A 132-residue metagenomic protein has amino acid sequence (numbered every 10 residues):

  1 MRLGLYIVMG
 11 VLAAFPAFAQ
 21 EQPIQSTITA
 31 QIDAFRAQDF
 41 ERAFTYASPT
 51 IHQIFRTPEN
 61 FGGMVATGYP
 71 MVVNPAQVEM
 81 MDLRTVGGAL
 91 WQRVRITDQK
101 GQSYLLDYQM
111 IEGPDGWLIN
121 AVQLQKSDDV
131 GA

Functional and structural regions predicted by a protein language model:
G4-A14: Bacterial N-terminal signal peptides
F15-A19: Sec/Tat signal peptide C-region and signal peptidase I cleavage site
Q22-A30, F40-A89: Short solvent-exposed beta->alpha transition segments
D82-A132: Exposed beta-sheet edge and beta->alpha loop/turn motif
